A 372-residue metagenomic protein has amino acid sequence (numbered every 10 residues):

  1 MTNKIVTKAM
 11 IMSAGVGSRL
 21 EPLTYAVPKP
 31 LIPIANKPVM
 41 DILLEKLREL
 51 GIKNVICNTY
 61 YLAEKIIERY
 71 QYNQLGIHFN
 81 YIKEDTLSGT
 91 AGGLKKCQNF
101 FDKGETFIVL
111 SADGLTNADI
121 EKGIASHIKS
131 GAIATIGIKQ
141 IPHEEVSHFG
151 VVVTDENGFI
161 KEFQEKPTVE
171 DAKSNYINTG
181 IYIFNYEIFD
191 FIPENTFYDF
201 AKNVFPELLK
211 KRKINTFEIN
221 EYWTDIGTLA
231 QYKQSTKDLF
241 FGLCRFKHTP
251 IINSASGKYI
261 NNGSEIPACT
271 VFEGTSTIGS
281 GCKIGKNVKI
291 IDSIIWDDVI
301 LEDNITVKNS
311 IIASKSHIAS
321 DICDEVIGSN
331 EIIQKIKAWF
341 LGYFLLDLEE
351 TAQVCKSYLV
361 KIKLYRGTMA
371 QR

Functional and structural regions predicted by a protein language model:
M1-I11, R19, P33-S111, L115 (+4 more regions): Conserved N-terminal catalytic core of the sugar/cofactor nucleotidyltransferase
P22-Y25: Conserved catalytic-core motifs of eukaryotic protein kinase domains, centered on the activation segment
L31, V151-T154, F205, T216: A structural signal for short hydrophobic beta-strand segments in well-ordered beta-sheet cores
I56-Y60, G137-I138, I311: Short internal beta-strands
G89-A91, F149-E165: Acidic/His-rich active-site region of diverse nucleotide-sugar glycosyltransferases
T106-I108, L115, E121-I128, I141-E144 (+2 more regions): Catalytic-core segments of class I nucleotidyltransferases/pyrophosphorylases that form NMP-activated intermediates
S130-Q140: A short, conserved acidic/glycine-rich loop-to-beta-strand motif that forms the donor nucleotide-sugar/metal
T249-N253, K258, G263-V271, S276 (+11 more regions): A structural motif detector for beta-strand N-caps
